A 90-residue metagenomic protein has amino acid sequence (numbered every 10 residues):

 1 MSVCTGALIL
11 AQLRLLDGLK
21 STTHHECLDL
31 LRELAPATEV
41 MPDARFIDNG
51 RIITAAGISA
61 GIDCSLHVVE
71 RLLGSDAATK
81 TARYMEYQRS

Functional and structural regions predicted by a protein language model:
M1-S90: Active-site-adjacent pocket-lining segments in enzyme domains
